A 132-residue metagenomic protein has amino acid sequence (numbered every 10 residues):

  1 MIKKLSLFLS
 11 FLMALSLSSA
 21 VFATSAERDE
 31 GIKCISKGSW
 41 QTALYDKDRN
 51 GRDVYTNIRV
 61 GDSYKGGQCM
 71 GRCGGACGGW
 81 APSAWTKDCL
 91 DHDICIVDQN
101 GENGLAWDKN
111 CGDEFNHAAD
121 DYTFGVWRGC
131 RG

Functional and structural regions predicted by a protein language model:
M1-L9: Bacterial N-terminal signal peptides that target proteins for export
F22-G132: Extended terminal accessory/targeting regions
